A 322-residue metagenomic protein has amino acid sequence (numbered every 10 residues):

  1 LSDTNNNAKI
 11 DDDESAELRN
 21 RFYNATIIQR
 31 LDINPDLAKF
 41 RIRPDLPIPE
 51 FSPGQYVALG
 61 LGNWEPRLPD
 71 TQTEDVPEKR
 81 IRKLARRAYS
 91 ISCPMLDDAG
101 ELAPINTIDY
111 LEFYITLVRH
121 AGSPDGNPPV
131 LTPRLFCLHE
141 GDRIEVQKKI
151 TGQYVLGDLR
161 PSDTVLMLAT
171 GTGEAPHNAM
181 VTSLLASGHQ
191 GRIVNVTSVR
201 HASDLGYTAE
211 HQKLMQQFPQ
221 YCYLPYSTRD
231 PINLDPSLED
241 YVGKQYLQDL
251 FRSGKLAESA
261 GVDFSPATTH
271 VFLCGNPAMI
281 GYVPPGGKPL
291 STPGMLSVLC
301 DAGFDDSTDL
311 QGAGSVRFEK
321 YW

Functional and structural regions predicted by a protein language model:
D12-H139: Ferredoxin-reductase
R21, V196, H201-W322: Reductase modules of NAD(P)H-dependent flavoproteins
G54, G173, N276: Short, conserved phosphate/pyrophosphate- and ester-handling motifs at nucleotide-, phospho-/glycolipid
V57-G60, I144-V146, V165: Generic structural signal for buried aliphatic residues
G62, K149-I150: Short, surface-exposed secondary-structure boundary micro-motifs
I91, P176-A186: Histidine-anchored nucleotide/phosphate-binding helix
S162, L185-I193: Conserved S-adenosyl-L-methionine
T170-P176: Ser/Thr-glycine-rich phosphate-binding loops at phosphate-binding pockets of nucleotides, nucleotide cofactors
